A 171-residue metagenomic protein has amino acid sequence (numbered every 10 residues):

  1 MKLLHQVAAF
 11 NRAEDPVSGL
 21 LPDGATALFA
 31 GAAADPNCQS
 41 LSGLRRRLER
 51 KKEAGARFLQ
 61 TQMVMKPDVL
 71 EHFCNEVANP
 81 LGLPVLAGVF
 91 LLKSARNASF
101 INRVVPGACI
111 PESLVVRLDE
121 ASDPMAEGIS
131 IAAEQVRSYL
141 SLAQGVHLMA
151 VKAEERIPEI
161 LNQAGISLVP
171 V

Functional and structural regions predicted by a protein language model:
M1-D23, A33-C38, A78-I131, Q135 (+2 more regions): Active-site pocket-lining/capping segments in soluble small-molecule metabolic enzymes
D15-G19, Q39-A54: Active-site glycine-rich loop that binds ribose-phosphate moieties when present
S42-L48, E71-N75, A95-S99, S138-Y139 (+1 more regions): Catalytic cores of alpha/beta
K51, G55, A87, V146: Conserved, mostly hydrophobic/aromatic
A54, P80, S141-L142: Structural motif
R57-K66, H147-A150: Catalytic beta/alpha-barrel core
A133-L140, G145-M149, E154: Substrate-binding cleft of secreted/luminal carbohydrate-active enzymes
L148-V171: C-terminal/domain-terminus segments
